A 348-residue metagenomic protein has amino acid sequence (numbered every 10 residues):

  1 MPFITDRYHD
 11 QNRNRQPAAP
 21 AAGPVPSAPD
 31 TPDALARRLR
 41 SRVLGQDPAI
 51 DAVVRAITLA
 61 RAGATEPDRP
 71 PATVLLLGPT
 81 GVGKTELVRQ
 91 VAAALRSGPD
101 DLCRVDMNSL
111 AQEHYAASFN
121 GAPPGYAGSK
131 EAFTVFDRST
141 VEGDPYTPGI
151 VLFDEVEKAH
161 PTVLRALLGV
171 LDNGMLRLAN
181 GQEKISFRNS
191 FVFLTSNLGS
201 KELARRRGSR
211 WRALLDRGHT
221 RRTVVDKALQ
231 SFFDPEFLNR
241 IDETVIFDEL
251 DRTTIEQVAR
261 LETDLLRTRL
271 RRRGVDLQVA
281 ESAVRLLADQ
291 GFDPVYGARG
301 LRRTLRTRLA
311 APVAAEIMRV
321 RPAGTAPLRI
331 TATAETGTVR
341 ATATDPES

Functional and structural regions predicted by a protein language model:
M1-S348: AAA+ P-loop NTPase nucleotide-binding core of proteostasis motors
